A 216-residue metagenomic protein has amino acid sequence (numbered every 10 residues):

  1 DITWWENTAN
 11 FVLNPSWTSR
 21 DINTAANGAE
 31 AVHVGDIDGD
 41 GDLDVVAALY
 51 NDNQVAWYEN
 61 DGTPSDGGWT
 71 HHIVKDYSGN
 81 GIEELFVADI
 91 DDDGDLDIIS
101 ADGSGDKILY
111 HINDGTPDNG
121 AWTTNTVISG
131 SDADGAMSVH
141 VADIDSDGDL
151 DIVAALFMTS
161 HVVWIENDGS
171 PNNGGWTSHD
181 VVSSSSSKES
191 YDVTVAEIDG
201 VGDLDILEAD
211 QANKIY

Functional and structural regions predicted by a protein language model:
W5-N27, E59-N80, I112-D134, E166-K188: Blade-edge motifs of beta-propeller repeat domains
A9-N10, I37, Y50, G62-T63 (+7 more regions): Short polar/acidic secondary-structure junctions
E30-I37, E83-D92, M137-S146, Y191-I198: Beta-propeller blade termini
D40, D44, D93, D147 (+2 more regions): Acidic carboxylate motifs that coordinate Ca2+ or other divalent cations, activating on Asp/Glu
V45-L49, I98-D102, I152-L156, L204-D210: Hydrophobic beta-strand segments that make up the repeating blades of beta-propeller and related beta-repeat
N51-N53, S104-D106, M158-S160, A212-I215: Short glycine/acidic-enriched loop and turn motifs that connect beta-strands
